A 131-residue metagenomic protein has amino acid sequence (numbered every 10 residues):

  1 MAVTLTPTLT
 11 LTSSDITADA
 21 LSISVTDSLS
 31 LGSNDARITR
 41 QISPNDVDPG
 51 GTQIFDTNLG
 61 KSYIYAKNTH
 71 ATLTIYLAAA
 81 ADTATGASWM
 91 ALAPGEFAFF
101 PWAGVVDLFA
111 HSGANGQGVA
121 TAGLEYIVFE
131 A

Functional and structural regions predicted by a protein language model:
M1-I54: N-terminal low-complexity, intrinsically disordered "leader/linker" segments enriched in small/polar and basic residues
A2-T17, A114-A131: C-terminal interaction-tip segments
V47-G50, T72-I75, G116-T121: Short, surface-exposed beta-strand/loop "edge" segments at domain boundaries and coil↔beta transitions
Q53-D56, A91-D107: Beta-sandwich interaction modules
N58-K61, K67-S88: Short, surface-exposed beta-strand/strand-loop-strand elements in extracellular ectodomains
K61-K67, L108, E125: Buried hydrophobic-core signal for structured, non-transmembrane domains
A66-T72, S112-A114, F129-A131: Short, flexible beta-strand-to-coil junctions
P101-T121: Noncatalytic modules at the cell exterior or secretory-pathway interfaces, chiefly beta-strand-rich lectin/adhesion
